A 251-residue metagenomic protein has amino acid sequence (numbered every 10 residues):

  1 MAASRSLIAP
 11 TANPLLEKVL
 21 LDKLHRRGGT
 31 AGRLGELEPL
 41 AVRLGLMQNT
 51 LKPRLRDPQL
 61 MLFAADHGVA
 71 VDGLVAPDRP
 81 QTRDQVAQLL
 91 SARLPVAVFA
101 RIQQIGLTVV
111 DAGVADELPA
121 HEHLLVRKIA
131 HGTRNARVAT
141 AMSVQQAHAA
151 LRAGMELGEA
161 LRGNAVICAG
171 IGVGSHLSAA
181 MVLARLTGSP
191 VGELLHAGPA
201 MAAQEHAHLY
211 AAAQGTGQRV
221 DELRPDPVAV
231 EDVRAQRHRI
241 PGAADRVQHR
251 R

Functional and structural regions predicted by a protein language model:
M1-R219, R224, R234, R239 (+1 more regions): N-terminal loops that bind phosphate or other acidic moieties and the adjacent beta-alpha structural core
A229-D232, Q236, A243-R246: Intrinsic low-complexity, disordered N-terminal segments enriched in polar/charged/small residues
